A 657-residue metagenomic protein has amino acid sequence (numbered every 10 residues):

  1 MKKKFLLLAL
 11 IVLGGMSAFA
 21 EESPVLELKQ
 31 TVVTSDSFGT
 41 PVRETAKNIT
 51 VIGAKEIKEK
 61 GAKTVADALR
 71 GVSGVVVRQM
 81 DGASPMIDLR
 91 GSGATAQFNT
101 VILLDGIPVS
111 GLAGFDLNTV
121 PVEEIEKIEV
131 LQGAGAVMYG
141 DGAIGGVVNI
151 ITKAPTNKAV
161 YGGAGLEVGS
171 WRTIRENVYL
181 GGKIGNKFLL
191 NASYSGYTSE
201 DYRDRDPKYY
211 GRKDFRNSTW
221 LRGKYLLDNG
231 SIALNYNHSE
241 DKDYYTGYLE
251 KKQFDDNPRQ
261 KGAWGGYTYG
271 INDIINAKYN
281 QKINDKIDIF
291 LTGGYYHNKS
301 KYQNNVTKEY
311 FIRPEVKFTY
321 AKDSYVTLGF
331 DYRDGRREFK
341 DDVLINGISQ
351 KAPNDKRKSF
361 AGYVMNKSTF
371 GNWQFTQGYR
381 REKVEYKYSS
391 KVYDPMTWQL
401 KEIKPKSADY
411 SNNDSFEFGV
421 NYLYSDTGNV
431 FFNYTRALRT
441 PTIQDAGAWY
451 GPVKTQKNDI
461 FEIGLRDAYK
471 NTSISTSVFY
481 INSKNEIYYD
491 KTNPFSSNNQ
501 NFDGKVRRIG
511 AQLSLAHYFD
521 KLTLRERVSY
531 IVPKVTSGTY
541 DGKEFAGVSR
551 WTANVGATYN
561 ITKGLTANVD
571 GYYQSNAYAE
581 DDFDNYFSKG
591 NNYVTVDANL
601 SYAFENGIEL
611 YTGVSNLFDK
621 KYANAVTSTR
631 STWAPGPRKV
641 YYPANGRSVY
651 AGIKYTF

Functional and structural regions predicted by a protein language model:
L7-L10, F19-A20, G181-K183, S193 (+7 more regions): Conserved C-terminal beta-signal and adjacent last beta-strands/turns of outer-membrane beta-barrel proteins
E27-K58, P85-M86, T100: N-terminal periplasmic "start-of-domain" segments of outer-membrane beta-barrel proteins
A66-I107: Extracytoplasmic beta-strand/coil segments of soluble accessory domains associated with Gram-negative outer-membrane
I107-G133: Short acidic/polar hinge/loop motifs at secondary-structure boundaries that mediate gating or recognition
V137, N149, K158-A159, G165-E167 (+1 more regions): Periplasmic-side early beta-strands and strand-to-turn transitions of outer-membrane beta-barrels
L226-E240, Y267-L400, P405-K406, Y410-F416 (+6 more regions): Face-selective signature of the C-terminal outer-membrane beta-barrel domain
K286-K301, L423, N429-A437, T455-T536 (+1 more regions): Membrane-embedded beta-barrel scaffold of Gram-negative outer-membrane proteins
T369-F375, V384, S473, F479-N482 (+3 more regions): Gram-negative outer-membrane beta-barrel transporters
